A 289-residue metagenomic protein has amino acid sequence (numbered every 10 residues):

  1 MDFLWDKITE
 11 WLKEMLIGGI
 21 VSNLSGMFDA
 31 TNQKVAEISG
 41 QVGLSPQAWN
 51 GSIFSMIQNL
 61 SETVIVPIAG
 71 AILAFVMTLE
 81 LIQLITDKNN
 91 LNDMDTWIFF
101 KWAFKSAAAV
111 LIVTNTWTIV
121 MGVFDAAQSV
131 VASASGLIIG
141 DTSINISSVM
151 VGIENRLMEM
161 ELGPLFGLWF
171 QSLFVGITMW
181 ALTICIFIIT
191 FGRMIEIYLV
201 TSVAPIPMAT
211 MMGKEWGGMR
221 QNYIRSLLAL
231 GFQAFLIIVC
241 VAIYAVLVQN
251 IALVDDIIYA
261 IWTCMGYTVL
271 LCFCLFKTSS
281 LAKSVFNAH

Functional and structural regions predicted by a protein language model:
M1-I72, K88-W97, A107-T178, G217-N222 (+2 more regions): Gly/Ser-rich, low-complexity
P67-L79, I197: Hydrophobic alpha-helical transmembrane segments
F75, V120, F124-A127, C185-I188 (+3 more regions): Membrane-embedded alpha-helices of multi-pass transport/permease systems
L81-M94, T183-F187, K214-W216: Membrane-water interface regions at transmembrane-helix termini and the short interhelical loops of multi-pass membrane
W102-K105: Elongated alpha-helical scaffolds
V175, M179-M211, R225-L247: Alpha-helical transmembrane segments of helical membrane proteins, especially in multi-pass transport, channel
